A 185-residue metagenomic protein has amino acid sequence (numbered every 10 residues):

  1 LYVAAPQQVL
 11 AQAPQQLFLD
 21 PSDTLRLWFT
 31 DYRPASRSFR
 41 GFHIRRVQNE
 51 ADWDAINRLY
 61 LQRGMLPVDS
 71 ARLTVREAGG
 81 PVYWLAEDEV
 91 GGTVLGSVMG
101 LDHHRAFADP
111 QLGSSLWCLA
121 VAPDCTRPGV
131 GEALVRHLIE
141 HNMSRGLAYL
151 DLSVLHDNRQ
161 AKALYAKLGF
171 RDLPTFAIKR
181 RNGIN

Functional and structural regions predicted by a protein language model:
L1-G41: Acyl-donor-binding surface of acyltransferase catalytic domains
L1-Q8, L152-A161, I178-I184: Conserved beta-strand-loop-alpha-helix junction that forms the acyl-donor binding cleft
A11-L19, A166-F176: Conserved acetyl-CoA-binding loop of GNAT-fold acetyltransferases
P14-D20, S36-S38, H104-G113, K179-N185: Conserved acyl-donor/pantetheine-binding loop and adjacent beta-alpha core of acyl/acetyltransferases and related
Y32-V68: Short amphipathic alpha-helix that is part of the acyltransferase structural core
G64-V90, V94-L119: A conserved beta-strand-loop-helix scaffold within acyl/acetyltransferase catalytic domains
C118-V121, R127-E140, S144, A163-K167: Conserved acetyl-CoA-binding loop-helix of GNAT-fold acetyltransferases
L147-Y149: Short, high-confidence coil segments that cap the C-terminus of an alpha-helix and link into the following beta-strand
